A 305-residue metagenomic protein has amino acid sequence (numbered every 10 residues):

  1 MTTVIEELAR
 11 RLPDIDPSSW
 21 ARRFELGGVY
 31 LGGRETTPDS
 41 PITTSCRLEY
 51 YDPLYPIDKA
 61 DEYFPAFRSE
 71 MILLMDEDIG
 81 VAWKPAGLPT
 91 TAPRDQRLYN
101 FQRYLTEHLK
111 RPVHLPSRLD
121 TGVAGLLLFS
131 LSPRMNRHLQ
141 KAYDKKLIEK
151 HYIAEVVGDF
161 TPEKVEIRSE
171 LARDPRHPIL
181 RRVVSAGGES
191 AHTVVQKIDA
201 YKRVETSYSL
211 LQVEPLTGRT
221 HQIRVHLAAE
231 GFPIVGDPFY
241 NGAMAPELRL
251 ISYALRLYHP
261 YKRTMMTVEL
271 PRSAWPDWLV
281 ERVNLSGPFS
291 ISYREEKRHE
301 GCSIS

Functional and structural regions predicted by a protein language model:
M1-S305: RNA pseudouridine synthases
